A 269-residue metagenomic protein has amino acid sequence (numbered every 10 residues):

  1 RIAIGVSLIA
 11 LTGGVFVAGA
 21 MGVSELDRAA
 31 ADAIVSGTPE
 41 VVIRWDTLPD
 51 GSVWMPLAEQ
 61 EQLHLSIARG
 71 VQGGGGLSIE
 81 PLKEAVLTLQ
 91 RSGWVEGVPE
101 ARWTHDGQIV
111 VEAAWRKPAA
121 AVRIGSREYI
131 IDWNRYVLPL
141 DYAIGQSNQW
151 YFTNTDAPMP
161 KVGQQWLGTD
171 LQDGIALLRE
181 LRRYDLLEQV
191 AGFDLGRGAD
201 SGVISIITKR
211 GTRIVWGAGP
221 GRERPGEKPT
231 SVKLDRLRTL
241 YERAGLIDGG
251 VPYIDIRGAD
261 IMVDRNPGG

Functional and structural regions predicted by a protein language model:
R1-T47, S66-G269: Charged, solvent-exposed interaction patches on well-folded alpha/beta domains that mediate macromolecular contacts
G51-S66: Histidine-centered catalytic/metal-coordination loop motif
